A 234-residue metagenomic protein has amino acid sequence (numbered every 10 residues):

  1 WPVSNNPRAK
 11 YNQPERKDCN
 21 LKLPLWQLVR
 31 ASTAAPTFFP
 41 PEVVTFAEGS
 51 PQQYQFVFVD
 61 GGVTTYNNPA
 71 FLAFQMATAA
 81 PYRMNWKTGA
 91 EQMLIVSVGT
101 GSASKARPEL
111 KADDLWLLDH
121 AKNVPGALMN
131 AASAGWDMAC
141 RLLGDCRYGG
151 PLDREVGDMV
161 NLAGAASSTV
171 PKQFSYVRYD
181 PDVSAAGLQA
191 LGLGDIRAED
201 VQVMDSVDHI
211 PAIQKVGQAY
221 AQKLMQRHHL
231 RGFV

Functional and structural regions predicted by a protein language model:
W1-V234: Patatin-like phospholipase
